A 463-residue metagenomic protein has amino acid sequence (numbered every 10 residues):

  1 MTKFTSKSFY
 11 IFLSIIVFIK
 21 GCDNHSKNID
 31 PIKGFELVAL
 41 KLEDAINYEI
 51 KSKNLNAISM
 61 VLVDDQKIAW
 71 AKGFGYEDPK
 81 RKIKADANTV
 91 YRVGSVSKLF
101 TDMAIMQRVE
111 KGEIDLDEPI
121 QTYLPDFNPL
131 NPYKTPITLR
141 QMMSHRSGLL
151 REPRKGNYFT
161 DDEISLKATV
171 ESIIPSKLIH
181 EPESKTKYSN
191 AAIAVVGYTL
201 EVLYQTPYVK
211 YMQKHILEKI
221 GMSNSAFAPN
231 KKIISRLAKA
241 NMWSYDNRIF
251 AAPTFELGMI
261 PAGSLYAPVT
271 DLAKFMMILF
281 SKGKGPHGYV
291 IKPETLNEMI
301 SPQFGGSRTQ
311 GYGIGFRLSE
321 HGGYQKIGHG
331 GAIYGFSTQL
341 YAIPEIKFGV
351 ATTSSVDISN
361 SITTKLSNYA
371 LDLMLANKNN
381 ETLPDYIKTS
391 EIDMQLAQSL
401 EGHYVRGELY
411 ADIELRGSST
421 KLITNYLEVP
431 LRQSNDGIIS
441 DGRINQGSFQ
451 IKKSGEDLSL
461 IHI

Functional and structural regions predicted by a protein language model:
M1-F9: Bacterial N-terminal signal peptides that target proteins for export
Y10, S97-T101, T138, A192-V195 (+3 more regions): Catalytic-loop motifs flanking and including active-site residues across diverse enzymes
Y10-K20: Bacterial N-terminal signal peptides
C22-K72, E201-T206, K210-K214, E218 (+1 more regions): Catalytic loop of the DD-peptidase/beta-lactamase superfamily, centered on the K-T-G motif and neighboring
I29, N47, Y76-N190, G197 (+3 more regions): Active-site-proximal loop and beta-strand segments within enzyme catalytic domains
V61-L62, R154-F159, S184-T186, A228-K231 (+2 more regions): Short coil/turn segments at secondary-structure boundaries
